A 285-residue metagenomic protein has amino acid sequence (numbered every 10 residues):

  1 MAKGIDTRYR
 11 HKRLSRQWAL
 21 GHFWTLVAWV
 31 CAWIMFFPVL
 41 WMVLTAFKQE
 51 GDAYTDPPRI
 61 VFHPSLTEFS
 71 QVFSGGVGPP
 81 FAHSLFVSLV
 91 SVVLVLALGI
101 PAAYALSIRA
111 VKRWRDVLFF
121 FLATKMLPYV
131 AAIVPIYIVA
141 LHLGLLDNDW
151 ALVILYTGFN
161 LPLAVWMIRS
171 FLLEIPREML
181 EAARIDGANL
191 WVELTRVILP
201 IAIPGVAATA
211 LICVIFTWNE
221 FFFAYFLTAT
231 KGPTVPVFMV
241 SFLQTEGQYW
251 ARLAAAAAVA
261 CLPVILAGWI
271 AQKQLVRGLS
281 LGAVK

Functional and structural regions predicted by a protein language model:
A2-K285: A hydrophobic, multi-pass inner-membrane permease signature
